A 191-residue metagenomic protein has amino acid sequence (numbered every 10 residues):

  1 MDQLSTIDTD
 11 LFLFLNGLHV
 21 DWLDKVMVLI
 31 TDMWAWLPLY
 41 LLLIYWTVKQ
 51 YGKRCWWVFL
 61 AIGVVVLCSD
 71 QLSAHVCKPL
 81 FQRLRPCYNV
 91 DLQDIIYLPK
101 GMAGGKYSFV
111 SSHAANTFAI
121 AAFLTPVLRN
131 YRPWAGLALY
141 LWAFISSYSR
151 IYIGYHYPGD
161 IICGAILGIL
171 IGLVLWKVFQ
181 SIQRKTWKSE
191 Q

Functional and structural regions predicted by a protein language model:
M1-L39, S73-G105, Q191: N-terminal transmembrane-helix/juxtamembrane module of multi-pass inner/ER membrane proteins
W22, G52-V58, N130-A135: Membrane-helix interface segments
P38-T47, G63-V64, L170-V174: Hydrophobic core of alpha-helical transmembrane segments in multi-pass integral membrane proteins
L39-K49, T117-P126: Hydrophobic, aromatic-rich transmembrane alpha-helices and their immediate juxtamembrane boundary segments
L43, C68, L72-C77, I171-F179: Alpha-helical membrane-inserting segments
I44-S73: Interfacial segments of alpha-helical transmembrane regions
I62-A74, K78, A135-S149: Small-polar-interrupted transmembrane alpha-helices in polytopic inner-membrane proteins
Y97-Q191: Membrane-embedded catalytic cores of phosphoryl/pyrophosphoryl-handling enzymes
